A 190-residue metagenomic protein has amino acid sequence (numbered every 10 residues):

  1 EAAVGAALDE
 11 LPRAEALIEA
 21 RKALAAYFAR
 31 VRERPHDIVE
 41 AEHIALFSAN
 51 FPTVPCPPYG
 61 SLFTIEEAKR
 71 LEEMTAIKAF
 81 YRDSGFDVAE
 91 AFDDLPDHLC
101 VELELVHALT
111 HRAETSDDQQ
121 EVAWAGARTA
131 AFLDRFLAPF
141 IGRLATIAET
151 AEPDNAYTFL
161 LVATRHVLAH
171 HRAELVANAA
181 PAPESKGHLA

Functional and structural regions predicted by a protein language model:
E1-A190: Surface/interface-facing alpha-helical segments and adjacent flexible terminal/loop regions used for partner/assembly
